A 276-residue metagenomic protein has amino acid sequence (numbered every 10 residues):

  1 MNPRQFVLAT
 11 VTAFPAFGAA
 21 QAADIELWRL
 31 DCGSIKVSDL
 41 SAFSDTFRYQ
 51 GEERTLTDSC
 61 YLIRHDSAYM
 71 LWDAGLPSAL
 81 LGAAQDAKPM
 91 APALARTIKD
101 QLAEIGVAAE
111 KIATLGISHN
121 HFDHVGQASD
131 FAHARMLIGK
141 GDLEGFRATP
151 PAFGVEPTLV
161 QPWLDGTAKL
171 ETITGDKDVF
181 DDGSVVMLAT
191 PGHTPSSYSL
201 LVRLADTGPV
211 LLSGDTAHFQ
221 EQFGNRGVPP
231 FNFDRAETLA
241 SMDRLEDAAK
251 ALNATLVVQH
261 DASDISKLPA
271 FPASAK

Functional and structural regions predicted by a protein language model:
M1-V7: Bacterial N-terminal signal peptides that target proteins for export
V7-A16: Bacterial N-terminal signal peptides
F17-D24: Sec/Tat signal peptide C-region and signal peptidase I cleavage site
D24, R96-K111, K140-A189, E237-N253: Metallo-beta-lactamase
C32-G33, A74-L76, N120, G141-D142 (+3 more regions): Active-site metal-binding loops of divalent metal-dependent hydrolases
G33-D100, S199-F219: Conserved beta-strand hairpin/beta-sheet module of binuclear metal-dependent hydrolase folds, prominently
S78, A91-D100, S199-L201, D206-K276: Cap/insert and terminal regions of metallo-dependent hydrolase folds
G82-I138: Active-site metal-binding motif and surrounding structural segment of the metallo-beta-lactamase
